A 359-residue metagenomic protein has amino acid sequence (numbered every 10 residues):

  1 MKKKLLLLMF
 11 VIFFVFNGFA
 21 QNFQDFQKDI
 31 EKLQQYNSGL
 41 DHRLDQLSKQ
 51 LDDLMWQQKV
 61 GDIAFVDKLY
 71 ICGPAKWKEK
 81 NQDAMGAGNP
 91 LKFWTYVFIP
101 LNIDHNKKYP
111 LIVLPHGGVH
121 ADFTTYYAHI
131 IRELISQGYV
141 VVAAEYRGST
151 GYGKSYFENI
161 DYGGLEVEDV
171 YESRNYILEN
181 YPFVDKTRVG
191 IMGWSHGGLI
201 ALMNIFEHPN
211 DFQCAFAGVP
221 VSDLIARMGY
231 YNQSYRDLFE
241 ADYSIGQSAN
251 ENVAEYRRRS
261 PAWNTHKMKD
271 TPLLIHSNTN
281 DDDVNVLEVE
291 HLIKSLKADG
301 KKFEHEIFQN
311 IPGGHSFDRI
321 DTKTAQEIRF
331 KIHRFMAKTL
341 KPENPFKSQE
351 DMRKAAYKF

Functional and structural regions predicted by a protein language model:
M1-K4: Positively charged n-region of N-terminal signal peptides that target proteins for export
L8-N17: Bacterial N-terminal signal peptides
V11, H120, R319: Alpha-helical and His/Cys-centered functional microenvironments
G18-C72, K354-F359: N-terminal targeting or regulatory segments adjacent to alpha/beta-hydrolase or S9 domains
D25, L33-Y36, H116, S155-F157 (+1 more regions): Glycine- and acidic
I63-F93, F98-T187, M192-W194, G229 (+1 more regions): Cap/lid segment of the alpha/beta-hydrolase catalytic domain
A75, Y146-F359: Active-site-proximal cap/loop segments of hydrolase catalytic domains
